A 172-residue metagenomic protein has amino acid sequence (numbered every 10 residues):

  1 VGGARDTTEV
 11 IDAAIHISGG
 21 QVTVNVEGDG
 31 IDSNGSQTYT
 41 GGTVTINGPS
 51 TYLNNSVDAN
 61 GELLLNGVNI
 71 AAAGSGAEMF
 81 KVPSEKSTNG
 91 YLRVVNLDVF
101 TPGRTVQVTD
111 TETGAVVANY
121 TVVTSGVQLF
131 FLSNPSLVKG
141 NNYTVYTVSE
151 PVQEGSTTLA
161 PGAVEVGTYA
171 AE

Functional and structural regions predicted by a protein language model:
V1-E172: A composition-driven surface/loop motif
